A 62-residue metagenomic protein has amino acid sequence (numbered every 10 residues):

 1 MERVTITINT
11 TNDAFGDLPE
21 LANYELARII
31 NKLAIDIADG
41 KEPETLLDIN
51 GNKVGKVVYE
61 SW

Functional and structural regions predicted by a protein language model:
M1-R28: N-terminal acidic leader/helix
T7-T11, A38, E60-W62: A structural detector for beta-sheet-dominated domains
A27, A34-K41: Acidic, low-complexity, intrinsically disordered interaction modules
R28-I29, G51: Short, surface-exposed linear patches
E42-W62: Short, mixed-charge low-complexity intrinsically disordered segments
